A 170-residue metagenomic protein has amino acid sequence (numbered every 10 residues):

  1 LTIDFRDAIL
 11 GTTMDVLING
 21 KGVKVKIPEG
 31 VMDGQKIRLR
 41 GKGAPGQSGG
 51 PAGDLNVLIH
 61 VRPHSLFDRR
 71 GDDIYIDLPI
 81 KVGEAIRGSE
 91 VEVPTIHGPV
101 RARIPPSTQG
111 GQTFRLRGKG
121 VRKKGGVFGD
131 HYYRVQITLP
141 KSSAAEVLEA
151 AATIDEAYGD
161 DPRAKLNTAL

Functional and structural regions predicted by a protein language model:
R6: Active-site beta-strand->loop segment that positions catalytic residues and contacts the acyl thioester
I18-L170: Intrinsically disordered, low-complexity linker/assembly segments
